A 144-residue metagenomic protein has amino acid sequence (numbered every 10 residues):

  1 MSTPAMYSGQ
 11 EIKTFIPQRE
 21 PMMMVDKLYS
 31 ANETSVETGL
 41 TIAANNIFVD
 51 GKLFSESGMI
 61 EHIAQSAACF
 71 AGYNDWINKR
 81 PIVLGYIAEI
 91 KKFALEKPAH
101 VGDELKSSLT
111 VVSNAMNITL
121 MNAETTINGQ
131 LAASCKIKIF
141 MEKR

Functional and structural regions predicted by a protein language model:
P4-A5, C69-K106: Hydrophobic beta-strand-centered segment that forms part of the acyl-chain substrate-binding groove
G9-R19: Short aromatic-glycine motifs in intrinsically disordered, low-complexity regions
E20-S55: Catalytic strand-loop segment that frames the active site of acyl-thioester-processing enzymes
M22-M24, L105-K106, T119: Hydrophobic core residues within well-ordered beta-strands of beta-rich domains
D26-Y29, E96, T110-V112: Conserved positions in beta-strands of structured domains
T41-D75: A conserved, well-ordered hydrophobic junction motif at loop->secondary-structure transitions
C69, H100-V101, T110-R144: HotDog/MaoC-like acyl-thioester-processing domains
